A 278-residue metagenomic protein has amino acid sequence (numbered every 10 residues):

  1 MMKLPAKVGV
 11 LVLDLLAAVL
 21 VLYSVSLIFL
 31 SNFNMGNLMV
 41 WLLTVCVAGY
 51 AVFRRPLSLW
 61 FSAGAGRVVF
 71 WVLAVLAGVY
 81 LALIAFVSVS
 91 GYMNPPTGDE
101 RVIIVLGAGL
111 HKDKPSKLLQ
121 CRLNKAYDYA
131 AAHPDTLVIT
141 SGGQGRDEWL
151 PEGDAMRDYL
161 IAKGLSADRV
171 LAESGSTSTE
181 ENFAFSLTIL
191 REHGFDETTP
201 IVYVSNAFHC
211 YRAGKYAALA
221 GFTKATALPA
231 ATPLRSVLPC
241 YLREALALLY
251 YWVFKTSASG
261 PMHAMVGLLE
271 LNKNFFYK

Functional and structural regions predicted by a protein language model:
M1-E100, R191-K278: Extended hydrophobic blocks
A82-L242: A structural signal for short, hydrophobic/glycine-enriched beta-strand patches
